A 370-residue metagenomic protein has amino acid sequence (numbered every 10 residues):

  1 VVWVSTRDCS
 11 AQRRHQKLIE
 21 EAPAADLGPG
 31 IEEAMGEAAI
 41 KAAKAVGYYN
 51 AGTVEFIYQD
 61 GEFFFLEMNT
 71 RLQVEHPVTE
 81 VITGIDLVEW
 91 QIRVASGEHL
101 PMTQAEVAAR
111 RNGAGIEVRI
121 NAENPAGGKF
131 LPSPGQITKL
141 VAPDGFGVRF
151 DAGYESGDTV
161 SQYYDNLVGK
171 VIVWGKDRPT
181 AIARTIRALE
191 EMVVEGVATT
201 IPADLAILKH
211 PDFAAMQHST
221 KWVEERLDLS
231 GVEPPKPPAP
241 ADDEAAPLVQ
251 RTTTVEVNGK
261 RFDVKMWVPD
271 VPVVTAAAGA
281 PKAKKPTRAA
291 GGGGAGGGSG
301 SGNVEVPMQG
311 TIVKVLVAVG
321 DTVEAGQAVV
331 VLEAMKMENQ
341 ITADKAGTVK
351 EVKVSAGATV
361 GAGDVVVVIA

Functional and structural regions predicted by a protein language model:
V1-P240, K282, T287-R288: ATP-dependent carboxylate activation and anion-phosphoryl transfer catalytic cores that bind Mg-ATP to form
T6-R7, N69, W267, A318 (+2 more regions): Residue-level structural signal for beta-strand termini and adjacent loop
G52, G169, Q250-R251, G300 (+1 more regions): Residue-level marker for the onset of beta-strands and adjacent loop->beta junctions in well-ordered domains
H99, R261-D263, A328, K336: Short, solvent-exposed loop/turn motifs
T138-L140, R187, T199-A325: Flexible, low-complexity "carrier/transfer arms" centered on conserved reactive residues that transiently bear covalent
S156-D158, Q250, G363: Glycine-centered loop/turn motifs
R288-A370: Structured functional modules or segments
